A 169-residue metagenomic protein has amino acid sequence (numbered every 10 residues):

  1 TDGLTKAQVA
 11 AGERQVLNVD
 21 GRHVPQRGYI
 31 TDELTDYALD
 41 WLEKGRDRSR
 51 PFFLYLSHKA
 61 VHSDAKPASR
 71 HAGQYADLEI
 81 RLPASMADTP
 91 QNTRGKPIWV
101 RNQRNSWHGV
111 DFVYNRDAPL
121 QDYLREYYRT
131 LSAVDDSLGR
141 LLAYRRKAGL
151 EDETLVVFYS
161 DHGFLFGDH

Functional and structural regions predicted by a protein language model:
G3-E33, L39-R50, Y55-H169: Active-site-proximal cap/lid insertion segments
